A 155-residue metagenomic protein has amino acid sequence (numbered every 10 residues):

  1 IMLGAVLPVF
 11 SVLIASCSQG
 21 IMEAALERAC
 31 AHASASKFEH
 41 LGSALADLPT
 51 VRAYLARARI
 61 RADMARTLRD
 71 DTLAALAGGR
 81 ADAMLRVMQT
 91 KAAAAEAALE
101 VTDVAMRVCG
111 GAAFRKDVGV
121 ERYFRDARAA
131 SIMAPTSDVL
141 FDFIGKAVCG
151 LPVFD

Functional and structural regions predicted by a protein language model:
I1-R61: Glycine-rich beta->alpha junctions and the first turn(s) of the following alpha-helix
L7-S11, A46-R57, A83-A93, E121 (+1 more regions): Alpha-helical scaffold segments that form or flank carboxylate-/histidine-based iron centers
L13, A92-E96, T102: Structured catalytic cores of enzymes that bind and process phosphorylated ligands/cofactors
A31-A33, A65-L68, L99-E100: Extended, amphipathic, non-transmembrane alpha-helical segments
A35-G42, R80-M84, D117: Flexible, glycine/charged-enriched surface loops at secondary-structure junctions
D63-A93, M106-F114: C-terminal helix-coil-helix/basic helical segment that borders enzyme active sites and/or dimer interfaces and provides
A97-A105, S131-D138: Amphipathic alpha-helical coiled-coil segments
G111-D155: Glycine-rich phosphate/cofactor-binding loops in nucleotide/flavin-utilizing enzymes
